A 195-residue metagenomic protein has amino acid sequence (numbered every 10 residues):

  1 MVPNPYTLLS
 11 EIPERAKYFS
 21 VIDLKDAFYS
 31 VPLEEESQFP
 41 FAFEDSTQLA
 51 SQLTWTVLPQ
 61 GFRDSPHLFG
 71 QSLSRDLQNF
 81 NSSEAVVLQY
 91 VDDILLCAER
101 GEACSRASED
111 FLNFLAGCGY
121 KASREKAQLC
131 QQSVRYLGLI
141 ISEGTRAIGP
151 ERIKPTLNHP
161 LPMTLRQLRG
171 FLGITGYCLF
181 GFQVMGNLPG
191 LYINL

Functional and structural regions predicted by a protein language model:
M1-N4, L8-S30, A147-I148, L168-G173: Conserved catalytic palm subdomain of right-hand nucleotidyl-transferase polymerases, strongest for RNA-directed enzymes
L8, D23, F43, G61 (+9 more regions): Mobile genetic element proteins and their domesticated derivatives, centered on retroelements and DNA transposons
V21, E99-E151: Polymerase palm active-site segment centered on the conserved acidic dipeptide of motif C
I22-W55, H67-N79, L139-R146, F180-L195: Reverse-transcriptase-like RNA-dependent polymerase core
D23-K25, P59-G61, S83-G101, K126 (+3 more regions): Catalytic palm active-site di-aspartate
Y29-P32, F41, P66, S105 (+3 more regions): Short helix/loop capping segments that flank catalytic or ligand/cofactor-binding pockets
P66-L112, G181-M185, Y192: Active-site palm subdomain of RNA-directed nucleic acid polymerases
Q128-L195: C-terminal reverse transcriptase regions that engage the nucleic-acid substrate
